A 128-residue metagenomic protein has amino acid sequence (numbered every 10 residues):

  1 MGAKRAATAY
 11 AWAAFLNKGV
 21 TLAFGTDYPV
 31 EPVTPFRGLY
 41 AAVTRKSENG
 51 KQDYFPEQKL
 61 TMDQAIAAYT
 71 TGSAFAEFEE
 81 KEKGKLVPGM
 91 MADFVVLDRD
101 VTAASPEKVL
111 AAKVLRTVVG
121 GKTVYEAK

Functional and structural regions predicted by a protein language model:
M1-E107, A112-G120: His/Asp/Glu-enriched, well-ordered alpha-helical/loop segment that forms or immediately abuts the divalent-metal
